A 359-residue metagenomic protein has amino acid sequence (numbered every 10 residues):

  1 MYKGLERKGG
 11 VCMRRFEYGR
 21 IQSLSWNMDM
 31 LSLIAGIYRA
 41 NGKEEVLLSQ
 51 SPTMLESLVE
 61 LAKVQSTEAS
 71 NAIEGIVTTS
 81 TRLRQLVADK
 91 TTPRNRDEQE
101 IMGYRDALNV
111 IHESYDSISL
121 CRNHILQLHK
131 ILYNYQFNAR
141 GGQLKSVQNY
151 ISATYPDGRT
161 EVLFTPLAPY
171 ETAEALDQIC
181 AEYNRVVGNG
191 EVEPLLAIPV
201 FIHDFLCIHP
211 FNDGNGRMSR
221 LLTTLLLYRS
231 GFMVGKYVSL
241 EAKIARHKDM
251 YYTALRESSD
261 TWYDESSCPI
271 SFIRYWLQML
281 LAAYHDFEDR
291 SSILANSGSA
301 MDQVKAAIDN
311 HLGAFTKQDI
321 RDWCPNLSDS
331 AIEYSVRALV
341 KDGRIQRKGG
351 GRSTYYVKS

Functional and structural regions predicted by a protein language model:
M1-S359: FIC/Doc superfamily catalytic core
